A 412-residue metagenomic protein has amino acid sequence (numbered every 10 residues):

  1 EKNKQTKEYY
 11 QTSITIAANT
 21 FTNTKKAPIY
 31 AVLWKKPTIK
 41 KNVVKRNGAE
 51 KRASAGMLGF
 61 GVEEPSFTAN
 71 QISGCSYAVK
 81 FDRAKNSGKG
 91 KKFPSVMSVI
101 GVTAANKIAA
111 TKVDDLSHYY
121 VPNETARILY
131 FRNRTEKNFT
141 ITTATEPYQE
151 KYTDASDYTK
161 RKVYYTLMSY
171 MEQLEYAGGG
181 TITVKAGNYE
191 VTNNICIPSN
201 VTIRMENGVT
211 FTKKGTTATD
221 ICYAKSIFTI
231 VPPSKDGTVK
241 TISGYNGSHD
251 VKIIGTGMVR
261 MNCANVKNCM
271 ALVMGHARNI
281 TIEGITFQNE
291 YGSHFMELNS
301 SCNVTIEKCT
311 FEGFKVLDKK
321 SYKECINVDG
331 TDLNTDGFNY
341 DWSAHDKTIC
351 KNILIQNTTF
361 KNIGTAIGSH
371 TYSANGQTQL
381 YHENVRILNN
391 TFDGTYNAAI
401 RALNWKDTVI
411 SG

Functional and structural regions predicted by a protein language model:
E1, K25-L33, G48-G61, G74-R83 (+10 more regions): Short glycine/acidic-rich loop motifs that flank beta-strands on beta-rich extracellular proteins
E1, Q11, I282, Q288-A374 (+1 more regions): Solenoidal tandem-repeat scaffolds enriched in leucines and small polar residues
Q11, K26, S54, A105 (+15 more regions): Surface-exposed or flexible loop/turn and strand-edge residues in extracellular/cell-surface modules
F131, T143, Y165, S169-T192 (+2 more regions): Glycine-rich repeat segments that build the extracellular carbohydrate-interaction surface of secreted and virion
I141-K185, A218-T219, S226-S234: Acidic Gly/Asp/Thr-rich repetitive segments characteristic of extracellular carbohydrate-active and adhesion proteins
Y189-R204, T212-K252, C263-N279, G292-S301: Extracellular beta-strand-rich solenoid/capping regions of secreted or surface-exposed proteins that bind or remodel
